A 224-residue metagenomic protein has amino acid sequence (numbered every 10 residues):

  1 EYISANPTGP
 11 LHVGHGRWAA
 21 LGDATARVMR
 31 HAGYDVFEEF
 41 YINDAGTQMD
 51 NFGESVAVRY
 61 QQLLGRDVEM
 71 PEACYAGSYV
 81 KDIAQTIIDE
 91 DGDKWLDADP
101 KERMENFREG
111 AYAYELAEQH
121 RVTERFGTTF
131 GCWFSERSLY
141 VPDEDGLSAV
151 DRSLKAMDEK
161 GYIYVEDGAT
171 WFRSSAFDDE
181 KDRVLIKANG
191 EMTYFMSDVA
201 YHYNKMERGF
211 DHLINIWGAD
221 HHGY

Functional and structural regions predicted by a protein language model:
E1-Y224: NTP-dependent nucleotidyl-transfer catalytic core
